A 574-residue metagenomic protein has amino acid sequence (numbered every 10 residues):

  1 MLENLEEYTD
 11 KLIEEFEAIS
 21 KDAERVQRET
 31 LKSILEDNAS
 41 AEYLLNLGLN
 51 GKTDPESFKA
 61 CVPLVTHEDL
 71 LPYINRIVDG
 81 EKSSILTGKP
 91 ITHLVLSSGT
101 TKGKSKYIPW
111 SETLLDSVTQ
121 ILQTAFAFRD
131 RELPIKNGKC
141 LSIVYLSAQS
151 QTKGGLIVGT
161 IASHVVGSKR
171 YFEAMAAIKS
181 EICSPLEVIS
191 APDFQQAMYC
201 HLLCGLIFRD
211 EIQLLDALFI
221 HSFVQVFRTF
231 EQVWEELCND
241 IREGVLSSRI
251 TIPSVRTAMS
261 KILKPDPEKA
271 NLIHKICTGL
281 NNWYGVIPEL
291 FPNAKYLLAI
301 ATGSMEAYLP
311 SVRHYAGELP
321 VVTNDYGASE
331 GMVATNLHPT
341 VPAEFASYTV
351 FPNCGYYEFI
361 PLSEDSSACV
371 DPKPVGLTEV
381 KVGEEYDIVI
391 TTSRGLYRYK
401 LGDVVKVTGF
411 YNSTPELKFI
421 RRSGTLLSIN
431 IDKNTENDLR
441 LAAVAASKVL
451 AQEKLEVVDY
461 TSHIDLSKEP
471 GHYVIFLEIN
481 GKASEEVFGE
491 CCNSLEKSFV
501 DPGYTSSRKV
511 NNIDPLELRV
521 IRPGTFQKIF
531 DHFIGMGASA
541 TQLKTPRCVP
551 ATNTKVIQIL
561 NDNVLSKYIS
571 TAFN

Functional and structural regions predicted by a protein language model:
M1-N50, D54, F58-V65, Y73-G80 (+2 more regions): Active-site glycine/GP-rich loop and adjacent strand/helix microenvironment that borders small-molecule binding pockets
D69: An anion-engaging/catalytic patch
N75-L96: Conserved pre-ATP/AMP-binding loop-to-beta segment of ANL
L86-T87, Y107-L115, S428, D432: Alpha-helix N-cap/helix-initiation motif
L94, F126, L309: Generic structural marker for isolated residues within well-ordered, non-membrane alpha-helices of soluble domains
L94-I108, V226, L518: Conserved adenylation A10 loop of the ANL superfamily
G99-S163, F208: Conserved adenylate-forming
